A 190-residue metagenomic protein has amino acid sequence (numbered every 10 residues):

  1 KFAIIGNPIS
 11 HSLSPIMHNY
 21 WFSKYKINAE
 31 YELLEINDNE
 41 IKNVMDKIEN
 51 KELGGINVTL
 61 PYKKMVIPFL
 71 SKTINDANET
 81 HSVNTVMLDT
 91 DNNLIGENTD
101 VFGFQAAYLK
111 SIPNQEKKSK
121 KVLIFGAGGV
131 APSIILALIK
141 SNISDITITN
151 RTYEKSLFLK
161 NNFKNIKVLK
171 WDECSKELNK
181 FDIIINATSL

Functional and structural regions predicted by a protein language model:
K1-P113: Phosphate/diphosphate ligand-binding glycine-rich loop within oxidoreductases
G6, G96-V101, Y108, I112-I143 (+2 more regions): Glycine-rich adenosine-cofactor-binding loop
I36, R151-T152: Short beta->alpha hinge that forms the Motif I/post-I loop of the SAM-binding pocket
G54, K120, D182: Conserved acidic residues
M65, Y153-F158: Short, charged/polar "capping" segments at the starts of alpha-helices and the immediately preceding loops
F158-I166: Short, conserved SAM-binding/catalytic segment of Class I S-adenosyl-L-methionine-dependent methyltransferases
N165-L190: Rossmann-like adenosine-cofactor binding region
